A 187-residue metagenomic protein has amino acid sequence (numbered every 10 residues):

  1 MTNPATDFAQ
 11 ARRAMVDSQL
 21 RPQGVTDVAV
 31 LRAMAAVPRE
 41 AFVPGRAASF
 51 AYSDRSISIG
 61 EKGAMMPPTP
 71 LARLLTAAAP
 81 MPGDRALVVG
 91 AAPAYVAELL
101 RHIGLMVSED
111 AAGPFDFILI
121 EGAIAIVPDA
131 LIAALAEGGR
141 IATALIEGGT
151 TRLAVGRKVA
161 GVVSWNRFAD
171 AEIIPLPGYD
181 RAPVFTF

Functional and structural regions predicted by a protein language model:
M1-M106, R157-F187: Class I SAM-dependent transferase core
P82-G83, L135-I141: Short glycine-dipeptide loop
L99, A130-A134: A short acidic, amphipathic alpha-helical/loop segment
A111-I118, A125-I126: A short acidic, Gly/Pro-enriched loop at the edge of an enzyme's catalytic core that lines a small-molecule cofactor
I118, T150-V155, P177-G178: Short, charged, surface-exposed secondary-structure boundary motifs
L119-I120, T143: Redox-cofactor binding/interface segments in oxidoreductases and associated redox assembly factors
I126-V127, T150: Short glycine-rich, flexible loops that bind phosphorylated cofactors or substrates
L131, G139-I146, R152: Conserved beta-strand signature within the Rossmann-like core of class I S-adenosyl-L-methionine
